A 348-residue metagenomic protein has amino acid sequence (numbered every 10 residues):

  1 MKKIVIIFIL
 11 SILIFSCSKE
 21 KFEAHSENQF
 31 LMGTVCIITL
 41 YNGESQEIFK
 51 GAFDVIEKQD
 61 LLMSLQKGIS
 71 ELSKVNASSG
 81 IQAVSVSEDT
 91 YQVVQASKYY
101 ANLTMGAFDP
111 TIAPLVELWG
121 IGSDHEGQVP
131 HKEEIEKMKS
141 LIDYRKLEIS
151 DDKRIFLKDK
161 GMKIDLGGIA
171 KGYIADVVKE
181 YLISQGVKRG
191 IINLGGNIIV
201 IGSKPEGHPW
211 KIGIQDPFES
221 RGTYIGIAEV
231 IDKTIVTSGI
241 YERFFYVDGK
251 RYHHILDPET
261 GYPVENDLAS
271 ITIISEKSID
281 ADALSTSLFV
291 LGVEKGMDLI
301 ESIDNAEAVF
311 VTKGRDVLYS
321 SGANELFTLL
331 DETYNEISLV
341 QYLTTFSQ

Functional and structural regions predicted by a protein language model:
I4-I6, F15-Q348: Mature catalytic core of soluble alpha/beta enzymes
S11-I12: Repetitive helical segments and hydrophobic/amphipathic motifs
